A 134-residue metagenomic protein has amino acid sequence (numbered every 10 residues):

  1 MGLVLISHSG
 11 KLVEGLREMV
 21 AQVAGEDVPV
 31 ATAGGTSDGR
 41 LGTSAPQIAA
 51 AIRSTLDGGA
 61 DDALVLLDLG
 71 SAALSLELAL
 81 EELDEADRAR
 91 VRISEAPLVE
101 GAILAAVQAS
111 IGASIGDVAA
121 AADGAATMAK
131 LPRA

Functional and structural regions predicted by a protein language model:
M1-A134: N-terminal loops that bind phosphate or other acidic moieties and the adjacent beta-alpha structural core
